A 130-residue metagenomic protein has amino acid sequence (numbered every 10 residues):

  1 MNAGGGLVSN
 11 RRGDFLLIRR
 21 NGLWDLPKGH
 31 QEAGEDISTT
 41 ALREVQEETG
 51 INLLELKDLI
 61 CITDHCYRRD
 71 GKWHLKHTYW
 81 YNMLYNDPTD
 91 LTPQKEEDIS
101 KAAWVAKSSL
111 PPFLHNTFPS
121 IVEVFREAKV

Functional and structural regions predicted by a protein language model:
M1-L26: N-terminal strand-loop-strand
R11-R12, R19-R20, R43, R68-R69 (+1 more regions): Arginine residue identity/basic-tract feature
Q31-S120: Unchanged
T117-V130: Charged phosphate-binding loop/patch that engages nucleotide di/tri-phosphates or the phosphate backbone of nucleic
